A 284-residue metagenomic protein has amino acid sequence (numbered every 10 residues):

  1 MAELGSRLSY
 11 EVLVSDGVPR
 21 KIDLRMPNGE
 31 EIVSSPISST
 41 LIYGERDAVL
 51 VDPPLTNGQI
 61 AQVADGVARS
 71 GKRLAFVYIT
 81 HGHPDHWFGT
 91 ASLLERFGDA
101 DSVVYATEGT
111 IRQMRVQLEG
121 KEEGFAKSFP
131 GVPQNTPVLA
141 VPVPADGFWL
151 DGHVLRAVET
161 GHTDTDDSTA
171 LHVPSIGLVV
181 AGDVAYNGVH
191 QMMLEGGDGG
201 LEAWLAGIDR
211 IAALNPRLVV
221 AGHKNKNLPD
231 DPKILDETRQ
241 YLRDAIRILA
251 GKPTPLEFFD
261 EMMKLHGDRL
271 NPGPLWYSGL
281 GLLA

Functional and structural regions predicted by a protein language model:
M1-R46: Zn-dependent metallo-beta-lactamase
I42, D52, V67, H81 (+6 more regions): Divalent metal-coordination and catalytic microenvironments
V51-P54, A75-H83, Y105-E108, V179-G182 (+1 more regions): Active-site neighborhood of phospho(di)ester-bond hydrolases with catalytic His/Asp-centered motifs
N57-G58, G82-F88, I111-M114, D164-D167 (+2 more regions): Active-site environment of divalent metal-dependent phosphoester hydrolases
G58-Y105: Active-site metal-binding motif and surrounding structural segment of the metallo-beta-lactamase
G109-D167, P174-S175, I208, A212: Metallo-beta-lactamase
E195-G222: An active-site-proximal "capping" alpha-helix that borders the catalytic cofactor pocket
A213-L218, N225-A284: Accessory terminal helices/loops
